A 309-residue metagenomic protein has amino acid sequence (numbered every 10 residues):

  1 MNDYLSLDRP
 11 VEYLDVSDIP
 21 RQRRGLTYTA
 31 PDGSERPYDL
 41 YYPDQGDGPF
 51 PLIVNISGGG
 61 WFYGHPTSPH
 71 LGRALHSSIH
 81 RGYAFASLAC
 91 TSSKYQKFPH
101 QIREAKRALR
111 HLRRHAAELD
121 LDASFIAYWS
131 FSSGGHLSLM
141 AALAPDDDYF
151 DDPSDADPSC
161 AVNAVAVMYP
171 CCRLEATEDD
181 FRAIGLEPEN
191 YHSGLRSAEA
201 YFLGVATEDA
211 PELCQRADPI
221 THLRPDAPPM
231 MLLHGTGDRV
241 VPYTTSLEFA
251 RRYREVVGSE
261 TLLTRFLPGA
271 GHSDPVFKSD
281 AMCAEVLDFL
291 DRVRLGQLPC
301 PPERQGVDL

Functional and structural regions predicted by a protein language model:
M1-L309: Alpha/beta-hydrolase superfamily serine-hydrolase fold, recognizing
